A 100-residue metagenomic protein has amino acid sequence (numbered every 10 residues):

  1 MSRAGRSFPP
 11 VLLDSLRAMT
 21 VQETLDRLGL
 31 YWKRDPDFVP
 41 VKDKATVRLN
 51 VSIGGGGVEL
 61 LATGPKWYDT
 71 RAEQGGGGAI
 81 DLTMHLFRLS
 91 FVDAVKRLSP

Functional and structural regions predicted by a protein language model:
M1-P100: N-terminal structured subdomain of primase-like DNA metabolism proteins
